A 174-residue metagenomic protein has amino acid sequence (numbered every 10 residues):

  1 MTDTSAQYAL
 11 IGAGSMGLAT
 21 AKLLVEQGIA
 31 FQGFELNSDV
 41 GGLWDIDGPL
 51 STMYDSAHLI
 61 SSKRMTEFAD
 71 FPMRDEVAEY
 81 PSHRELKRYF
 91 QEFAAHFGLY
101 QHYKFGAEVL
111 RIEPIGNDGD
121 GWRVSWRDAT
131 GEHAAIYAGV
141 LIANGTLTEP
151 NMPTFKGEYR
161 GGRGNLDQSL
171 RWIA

Functional and structural regions predicted by a protein language model:
T2-S5, A174: Short helix-loop-beta connector
T4-A6, T130-G139: Core beta-strand elements of the Rossmann-like FAD/NAD(P) dinucleotide-binding domain in flavoenzyme oxidoreductases
T4-G33: N-terminal Rossmann-like FAD-binding beta1-loop-alpha1 element of flavoenzymes
I11, V109, A135-L147: Short hydrophobic core segments
L36-S38, L43-E92: Glycine-rich active-site loop/strand segments that organize a redox cofactor
E76, S82-L86, A95, I142-A174: Glycine-rich dinucleotide-binding loop and its adjacent helix/turn
F105-G121: A conserved short coil-to-beta-strand element within the FAD-binding core of flavoproteins
R123-R127: Short beta-strand segments that buttress and anchor functional surface loops
